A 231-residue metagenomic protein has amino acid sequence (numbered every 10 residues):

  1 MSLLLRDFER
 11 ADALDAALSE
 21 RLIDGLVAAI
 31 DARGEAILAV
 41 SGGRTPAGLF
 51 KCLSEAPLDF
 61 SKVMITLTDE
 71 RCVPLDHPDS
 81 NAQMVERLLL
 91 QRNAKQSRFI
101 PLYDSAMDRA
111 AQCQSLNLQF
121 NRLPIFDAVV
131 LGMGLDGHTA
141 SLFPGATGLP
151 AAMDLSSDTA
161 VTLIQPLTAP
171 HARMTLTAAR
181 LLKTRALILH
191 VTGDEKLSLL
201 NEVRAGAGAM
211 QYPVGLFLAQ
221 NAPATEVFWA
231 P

Functional and structural regions predicted by a protein language model:
M1-S2, P231: Absolute protein N-terminus
S2-Q112, Q119: N-terminal active-site beta-alpha-beta segment that forms phosphate/nucleotide-binding and substrate-recognition loops
A13, P74-P231: Conserved phosphate- and dinucleotide-binding cores of soluble alpha/beta proteins, encompassing both enzyme active
